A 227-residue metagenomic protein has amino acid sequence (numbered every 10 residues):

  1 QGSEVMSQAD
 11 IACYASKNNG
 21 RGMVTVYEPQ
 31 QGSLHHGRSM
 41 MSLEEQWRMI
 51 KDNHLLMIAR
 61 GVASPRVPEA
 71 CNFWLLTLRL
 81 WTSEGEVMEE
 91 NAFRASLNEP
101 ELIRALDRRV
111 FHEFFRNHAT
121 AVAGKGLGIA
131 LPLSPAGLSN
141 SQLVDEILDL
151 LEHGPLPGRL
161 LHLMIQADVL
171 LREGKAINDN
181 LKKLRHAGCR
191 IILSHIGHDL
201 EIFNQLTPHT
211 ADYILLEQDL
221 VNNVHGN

Functional and structural regions predicted by a protein language model:
Q1, V24, W74-L75, L102-I177: Catalytic core of bacterial c-di-GMP phosphodiesterases, primarily the EAL and HD-GYP domains, capturing alpha-helical
Q1-N19, T25-R38, E45, A92 (+5 more regions): Cyclic nucleotide signaling catalytic output domains
Q1-V5, Q31-L34, G61-V67, L80-G85 (+3 more regions): Catalytic strand-loop-helix junctions within cyclic-nucleotide turnover domains
N18, K51, R185: Anion (oxyanion) recognition and catalysis
R38-S96, P132: Active-site core of bacterial EAL-family cyclic-dinucleotide phosphodiesterase domains
I58-R60, T77-R79, A130-S134, M164-Q166 (+2 more regions): A cross-family glycoside hydrolase active-site/sugar-binding cleft signature
W81-V87, F111-F115, H195: Short acidic-capped amphipathic helix/loop micro-motif used as an active-site/signal-coupling element
L150-H225: The catalytic core of metal-dependent phosphodiesterases that act on cyclic dinucleotides
